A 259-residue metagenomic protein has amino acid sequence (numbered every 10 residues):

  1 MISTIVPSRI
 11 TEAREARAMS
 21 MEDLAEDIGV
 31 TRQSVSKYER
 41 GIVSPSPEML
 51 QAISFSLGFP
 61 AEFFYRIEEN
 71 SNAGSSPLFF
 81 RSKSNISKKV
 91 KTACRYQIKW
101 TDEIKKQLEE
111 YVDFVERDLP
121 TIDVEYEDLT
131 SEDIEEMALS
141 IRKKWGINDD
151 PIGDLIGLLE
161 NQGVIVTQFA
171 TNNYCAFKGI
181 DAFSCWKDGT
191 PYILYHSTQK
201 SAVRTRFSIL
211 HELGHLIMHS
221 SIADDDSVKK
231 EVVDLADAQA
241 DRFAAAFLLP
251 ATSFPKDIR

Functional and structural regions predicted by a protein language model:
M1-R259: Short juxta-domain linker segments that transition from a proline/glycine-rich, charged coil into a short amphipathic
